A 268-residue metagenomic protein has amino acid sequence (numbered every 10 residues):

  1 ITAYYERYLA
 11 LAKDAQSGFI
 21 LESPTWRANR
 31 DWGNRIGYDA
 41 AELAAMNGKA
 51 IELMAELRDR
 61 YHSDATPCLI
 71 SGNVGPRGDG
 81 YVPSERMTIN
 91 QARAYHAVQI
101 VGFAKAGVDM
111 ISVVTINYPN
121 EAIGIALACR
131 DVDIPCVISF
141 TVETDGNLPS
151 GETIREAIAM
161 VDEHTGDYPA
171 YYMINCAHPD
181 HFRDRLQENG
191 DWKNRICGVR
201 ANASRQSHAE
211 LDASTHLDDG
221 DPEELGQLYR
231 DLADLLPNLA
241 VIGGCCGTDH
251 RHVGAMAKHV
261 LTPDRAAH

Functional and structural regions predicted by a protein language model:
I1-H268: Domain-level signal for soluble alpha/beta catalytic cores
